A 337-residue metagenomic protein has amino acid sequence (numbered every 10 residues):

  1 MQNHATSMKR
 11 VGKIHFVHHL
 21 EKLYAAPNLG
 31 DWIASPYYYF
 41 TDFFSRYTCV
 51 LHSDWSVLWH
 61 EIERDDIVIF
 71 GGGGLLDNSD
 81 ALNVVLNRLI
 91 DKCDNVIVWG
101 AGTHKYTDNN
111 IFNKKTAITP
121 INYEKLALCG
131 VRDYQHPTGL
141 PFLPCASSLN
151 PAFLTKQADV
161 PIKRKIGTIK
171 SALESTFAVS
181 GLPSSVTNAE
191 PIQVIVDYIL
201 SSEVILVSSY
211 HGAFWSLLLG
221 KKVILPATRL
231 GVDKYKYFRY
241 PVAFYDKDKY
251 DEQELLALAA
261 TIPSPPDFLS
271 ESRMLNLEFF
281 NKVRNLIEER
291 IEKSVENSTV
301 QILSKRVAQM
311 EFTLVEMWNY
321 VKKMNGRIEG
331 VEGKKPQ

Functional and structural regions predicted by a protein language model:
M1-Q337: Active-site anion-handling motifs in enzyme catalytic cores
